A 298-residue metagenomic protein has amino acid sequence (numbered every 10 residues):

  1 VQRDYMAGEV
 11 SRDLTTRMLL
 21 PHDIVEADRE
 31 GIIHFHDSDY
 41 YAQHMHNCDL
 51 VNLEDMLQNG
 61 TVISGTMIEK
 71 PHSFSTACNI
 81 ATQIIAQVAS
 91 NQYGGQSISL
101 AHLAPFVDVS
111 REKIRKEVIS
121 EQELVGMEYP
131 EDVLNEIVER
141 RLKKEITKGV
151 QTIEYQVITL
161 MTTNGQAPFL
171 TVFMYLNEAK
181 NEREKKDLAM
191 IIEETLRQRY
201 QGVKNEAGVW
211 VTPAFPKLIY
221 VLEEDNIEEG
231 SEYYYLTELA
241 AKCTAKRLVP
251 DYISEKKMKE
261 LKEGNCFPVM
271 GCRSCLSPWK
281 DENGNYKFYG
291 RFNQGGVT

Functional and structural regions predicted by a protein language model:
V1-T298: Conserved catalytic cores of very large enzyme subunits
